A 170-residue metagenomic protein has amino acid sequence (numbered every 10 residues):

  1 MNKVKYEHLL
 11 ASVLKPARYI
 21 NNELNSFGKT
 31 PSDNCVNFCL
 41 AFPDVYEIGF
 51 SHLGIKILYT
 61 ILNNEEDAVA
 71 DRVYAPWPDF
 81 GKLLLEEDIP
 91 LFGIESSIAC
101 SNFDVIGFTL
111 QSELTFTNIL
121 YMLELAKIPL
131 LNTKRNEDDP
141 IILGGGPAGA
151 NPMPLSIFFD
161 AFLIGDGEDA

Functional and structural regions predicted by a protein language model:
M1-P16, E65: Helix-enriched interaction subdomains in cytosolic or periplasmic regions, typified by TIR/SEFIR signaling/NADase cores
N2, N22-F27, T60: ER/secretory pathway lumenal C-terminal domains and tails of membrane proteins involved in glycoprotein biogenesis
N2-H8, Y46, L123, P140-I142: N-proximal accessory regions
E23-D33, S96-I98: Short boundary motifs at domain starts and secondary-structure transition points
D33-C35, D139: Sequence-level motif detector for i,i+2 pairs with an aromatic at +2
F38-P43, G49-T60, N64-L84, D88 (+1 more regions): Low-complexity, highly charged intrinsically disordered N-terminal segments that act as targeting/localization
V45-I48, E113-T115: Short acidic, S/G/P-rich loop/turn micro-motifs used as interaction or catalytic elements
A75-A170: Glycine-rich beta-alpha loop elements in corrinoid/cobalamin-binding modules across cobalamin-dependent enzymes
